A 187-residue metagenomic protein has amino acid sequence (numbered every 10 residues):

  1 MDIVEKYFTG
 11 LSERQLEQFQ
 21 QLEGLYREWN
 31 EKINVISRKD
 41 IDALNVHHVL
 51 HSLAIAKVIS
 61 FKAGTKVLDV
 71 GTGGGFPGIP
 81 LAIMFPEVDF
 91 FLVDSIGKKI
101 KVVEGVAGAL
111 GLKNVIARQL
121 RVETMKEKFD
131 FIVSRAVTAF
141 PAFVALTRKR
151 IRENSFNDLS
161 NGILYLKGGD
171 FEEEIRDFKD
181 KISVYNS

Functional and structural regions predicted by a protein language model:
M1-R38, D42: N-terminal auxiliary segments of SAM/dcSAM-dependent transferases
Y26, L81, K167: Residue-level signal for inorganic ion chemistry
E28, K32, N45-A63: Conserved alpha-helix/loop element of class I SAM-dependent methyltransferases that forms part of the SAM/SAH-binding
A63-G73: Conserved class I S-adenosyl-L-methionine
G74-E87: Conserved SAM-binding loop of SAM-dependent methyltransferases across substrates and taxa, primarily the Class I
E87, F91, S95-S187: S-adenosylmethionine
